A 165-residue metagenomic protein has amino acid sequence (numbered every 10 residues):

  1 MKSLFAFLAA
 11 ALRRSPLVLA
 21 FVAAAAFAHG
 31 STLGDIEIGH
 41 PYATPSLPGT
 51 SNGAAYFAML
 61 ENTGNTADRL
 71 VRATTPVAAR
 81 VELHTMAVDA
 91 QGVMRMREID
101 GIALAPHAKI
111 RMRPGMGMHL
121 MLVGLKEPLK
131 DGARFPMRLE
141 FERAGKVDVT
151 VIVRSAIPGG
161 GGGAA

Functional and structural regions predicted by a protein language model:
M1, A28-H29: Absolute protein N-terminus
M1-A11: N-terminal secretory signal peptides that target proteins for export/translocation
A11-A26: Bacterial N-terminal signal peptides
G30-A165: Compact, glycine-rich, soluble single-domain proteins
